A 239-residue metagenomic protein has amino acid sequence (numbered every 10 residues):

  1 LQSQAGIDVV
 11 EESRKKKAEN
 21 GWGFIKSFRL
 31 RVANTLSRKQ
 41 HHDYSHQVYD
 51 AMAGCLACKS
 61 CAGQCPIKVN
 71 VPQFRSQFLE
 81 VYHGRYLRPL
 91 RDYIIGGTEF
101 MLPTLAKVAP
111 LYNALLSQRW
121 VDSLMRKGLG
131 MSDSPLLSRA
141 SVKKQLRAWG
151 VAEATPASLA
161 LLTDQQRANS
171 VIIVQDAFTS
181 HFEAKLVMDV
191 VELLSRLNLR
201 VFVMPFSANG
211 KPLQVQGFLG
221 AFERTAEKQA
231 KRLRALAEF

Functional and structural regions predicted by a protein language model:
L1-F28: Internal glycine-rich alpha/beta core junctions
R14-K15, F24-A208, L213-F239: Iron-sulfur-cluster electron-transfer modules
